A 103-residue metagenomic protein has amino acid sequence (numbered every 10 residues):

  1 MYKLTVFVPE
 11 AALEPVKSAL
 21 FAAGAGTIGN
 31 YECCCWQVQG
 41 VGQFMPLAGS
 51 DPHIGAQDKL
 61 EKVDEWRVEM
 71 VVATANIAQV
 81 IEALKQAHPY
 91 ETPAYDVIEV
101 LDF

Functional and structural regions predicted by a protein language model:
M1-F103: Hydrophobic structural segments
